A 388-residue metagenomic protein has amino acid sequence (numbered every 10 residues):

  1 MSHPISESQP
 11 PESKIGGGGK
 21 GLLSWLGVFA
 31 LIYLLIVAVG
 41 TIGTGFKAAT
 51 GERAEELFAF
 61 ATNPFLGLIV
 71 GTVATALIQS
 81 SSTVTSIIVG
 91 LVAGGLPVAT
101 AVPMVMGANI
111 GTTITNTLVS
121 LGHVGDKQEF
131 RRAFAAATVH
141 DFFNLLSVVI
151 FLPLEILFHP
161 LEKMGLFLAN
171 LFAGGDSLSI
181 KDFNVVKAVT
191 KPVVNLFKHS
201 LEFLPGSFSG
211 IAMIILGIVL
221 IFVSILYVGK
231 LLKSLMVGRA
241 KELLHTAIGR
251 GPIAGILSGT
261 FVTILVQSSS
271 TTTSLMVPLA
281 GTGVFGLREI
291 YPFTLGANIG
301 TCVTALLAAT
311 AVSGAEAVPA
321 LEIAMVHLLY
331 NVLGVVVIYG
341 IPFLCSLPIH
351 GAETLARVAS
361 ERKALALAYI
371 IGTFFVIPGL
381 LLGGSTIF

Functional and structural regions predicted by a protein language model:
M1-L26, F130-R131, M164-P205, K230-R250 (+1 more regions): Intrinsically disordered, low-complexity non-transmembrane regions of multi-pass membrane transporters
Q9-L68, T72, V193-I256: Helix-loop-helix hairpins and the membrane-proximal interhelical loops of multi-pass alpha-helical transport proteins
E12-K20, S24, E52, E56-F60 (+11 more regions): Membrane-helix interfacial "entry" motifs
V28, I32, A59-N63, G71 (+13 more regions): Alpha-helical transmembrane segments of multi-pass membrane proteins, especially transporters and channels
I32, I36-T44, A48, G67-L68 (+17 more regions): Transmembrane alpha-helical segments of multi-pass membrane transport proteins and ion-pumping complexes
Y33-V37, L118-V186, V219-L226, L307-F388: Juxtamembrane and boundary regions of transmembrane helices in multi-pass small-molecule transporters and channels
A48-G51, G90, L121-A133, G229-K241 (+2 more regions): Juxtamembrane helix-loop transition segments at the membrane interface in multi-pass membrane proteins
E55, T75-N109, G122-V124, A169-L171 (+3 more regions): Membrane-interfacial helix-loop connectors
